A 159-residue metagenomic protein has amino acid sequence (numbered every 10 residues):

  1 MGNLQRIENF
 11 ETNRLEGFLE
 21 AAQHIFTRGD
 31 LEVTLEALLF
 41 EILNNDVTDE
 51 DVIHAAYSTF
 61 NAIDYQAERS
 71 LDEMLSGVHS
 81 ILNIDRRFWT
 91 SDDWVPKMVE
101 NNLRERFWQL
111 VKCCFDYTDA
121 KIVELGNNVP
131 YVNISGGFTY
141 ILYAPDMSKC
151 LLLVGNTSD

Functional and structural regions predicted by a protein language model:
M1-M98: N-terminal "domain-start" segment
V95-V99, V129-V132: Conserved aromatic-histidine-acidic binding/catalytic patches
W108-D159: Acidic, proline/glycine-rich low-complexity IDRs
